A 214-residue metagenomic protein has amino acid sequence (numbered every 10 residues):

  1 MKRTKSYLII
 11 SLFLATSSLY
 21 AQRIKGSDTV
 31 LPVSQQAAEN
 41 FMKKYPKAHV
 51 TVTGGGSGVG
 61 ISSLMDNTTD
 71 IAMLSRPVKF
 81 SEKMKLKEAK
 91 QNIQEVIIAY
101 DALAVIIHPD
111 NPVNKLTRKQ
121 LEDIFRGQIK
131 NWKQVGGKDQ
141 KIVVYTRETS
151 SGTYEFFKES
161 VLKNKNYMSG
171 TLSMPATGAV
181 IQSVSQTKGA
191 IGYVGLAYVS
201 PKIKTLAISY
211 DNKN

Functional and structural regions predicted by a protein language model:
M1-S6: Positively charged n-region of N-terminal signal peptides that target proteins for export
Y7-S17: Bacterial N-terminal signal peptides
Y20-N214: Exported/periplasmic ABC-transporter solute-binding proteins
